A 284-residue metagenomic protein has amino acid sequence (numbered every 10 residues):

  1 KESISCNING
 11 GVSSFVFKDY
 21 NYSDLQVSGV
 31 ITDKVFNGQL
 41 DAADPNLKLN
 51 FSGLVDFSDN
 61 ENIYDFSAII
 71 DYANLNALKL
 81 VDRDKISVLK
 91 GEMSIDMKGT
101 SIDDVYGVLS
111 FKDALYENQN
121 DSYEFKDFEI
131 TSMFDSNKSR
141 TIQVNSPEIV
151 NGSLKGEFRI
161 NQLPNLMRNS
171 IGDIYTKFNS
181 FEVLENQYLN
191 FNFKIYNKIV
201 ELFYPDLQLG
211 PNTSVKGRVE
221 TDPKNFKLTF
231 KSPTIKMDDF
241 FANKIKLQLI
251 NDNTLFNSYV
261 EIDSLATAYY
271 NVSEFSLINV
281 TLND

Functional and structural regions predicted by a protein language model:
K1-D284: Interface amphipathic segments
